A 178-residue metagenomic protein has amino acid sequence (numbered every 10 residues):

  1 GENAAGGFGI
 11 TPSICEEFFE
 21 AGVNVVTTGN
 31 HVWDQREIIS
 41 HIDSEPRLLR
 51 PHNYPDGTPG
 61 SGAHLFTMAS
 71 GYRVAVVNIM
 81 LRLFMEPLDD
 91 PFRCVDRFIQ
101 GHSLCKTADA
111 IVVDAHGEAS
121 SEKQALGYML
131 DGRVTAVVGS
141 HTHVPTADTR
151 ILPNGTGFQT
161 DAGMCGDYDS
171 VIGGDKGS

Functional and structural regions predicted by a protein language model:
G1-S178: Acidic, metal/ion-coordinating pockets
